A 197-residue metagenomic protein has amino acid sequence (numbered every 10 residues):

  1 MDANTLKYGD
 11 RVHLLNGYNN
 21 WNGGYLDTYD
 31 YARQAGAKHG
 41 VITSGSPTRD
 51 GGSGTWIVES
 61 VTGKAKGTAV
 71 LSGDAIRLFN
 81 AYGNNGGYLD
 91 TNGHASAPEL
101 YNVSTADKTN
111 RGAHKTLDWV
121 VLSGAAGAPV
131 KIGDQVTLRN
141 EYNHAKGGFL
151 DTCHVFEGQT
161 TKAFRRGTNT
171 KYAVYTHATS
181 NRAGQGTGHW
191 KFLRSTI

Functional and structural regions predicted by a protein language model:
M1-I197: Lectin-like carbohydrate-binding module/patch detector with strong preference for beta-trefoil
